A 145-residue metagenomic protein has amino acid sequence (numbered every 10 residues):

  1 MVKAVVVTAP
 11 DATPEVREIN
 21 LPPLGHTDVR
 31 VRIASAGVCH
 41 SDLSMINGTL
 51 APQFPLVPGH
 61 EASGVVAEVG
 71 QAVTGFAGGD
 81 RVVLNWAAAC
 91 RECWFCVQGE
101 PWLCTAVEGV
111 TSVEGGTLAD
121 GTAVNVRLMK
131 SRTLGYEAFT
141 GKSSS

Functional and structural regions predicted by a protein language model:
M1-V5: Short structural boundary motif marking the start of a folded domain
V7-P10, P22-L24, V57, A138: Sterically constrained small-residue positions within well-ordered secondary structures of folded domains
D11-V16, H40-S41: Short N-terminal binding/cap micro-motifs at the start of the first secondary-structure element
T13, C90-S145: NAD(P)H dinucleotide-binding glycine-rich loop of Rossmann-like/cofactor-binding domains, especially the beta1-alpha1
E15, T27, H60, G141-S143: Short, basic and Ser/Thr-rich N-terminal targeting/leader segments
E18-N20: Generic structural detector for well-ordered beta-strands
P22-A36, I46-V97, W102, V110-S112: Glycine-rich beta-strand-centered segment in the early N-terminal region that forms part of a ligand/cofactor-binding
